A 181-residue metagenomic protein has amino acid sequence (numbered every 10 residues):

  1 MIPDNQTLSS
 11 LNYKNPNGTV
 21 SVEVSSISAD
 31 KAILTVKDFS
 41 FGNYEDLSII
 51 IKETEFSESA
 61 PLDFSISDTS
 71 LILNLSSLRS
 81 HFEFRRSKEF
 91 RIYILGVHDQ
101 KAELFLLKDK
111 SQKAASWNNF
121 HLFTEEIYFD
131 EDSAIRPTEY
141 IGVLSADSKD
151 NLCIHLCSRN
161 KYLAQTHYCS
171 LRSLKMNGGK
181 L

Functional and structural regions predicted by a protein language model:
M1-L181: Basic, ligand-binding patches in group-transfer machinery, especially extracytoplasmic/periplasmic segments
